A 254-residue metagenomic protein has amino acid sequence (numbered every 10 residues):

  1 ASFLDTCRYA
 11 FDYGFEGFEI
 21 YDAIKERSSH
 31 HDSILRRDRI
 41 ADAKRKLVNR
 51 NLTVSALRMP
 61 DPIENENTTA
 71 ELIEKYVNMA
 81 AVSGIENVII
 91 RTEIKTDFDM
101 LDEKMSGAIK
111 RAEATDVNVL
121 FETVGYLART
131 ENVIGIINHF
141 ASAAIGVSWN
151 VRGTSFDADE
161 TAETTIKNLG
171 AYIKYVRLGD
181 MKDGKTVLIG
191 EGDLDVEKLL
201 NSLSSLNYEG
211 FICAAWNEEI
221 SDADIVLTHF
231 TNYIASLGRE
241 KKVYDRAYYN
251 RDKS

Functional and structural regions predicted by a protein language model:
A1-E16, G84, T130-W149, T154-S254: Histidine-acidic metal/acid-base catalytic patches
A1-V82, E86, S142, N201 (+1 more regions): N-terminal pre-domain/capping segments
Y21-A23, M59-P62, E93-K95, E122-Y126 (+3 more regions): Active-site beta-loop-alpha junctions enriched in small/polar residues
S33-A41, A70-K75, M100-S106, I134 (+2 more regions): Charged helix-capping and loop-helix junction motifs
K46-T53, M59-V147, F156, D224 (+1 more regions): Active-site acidic/histidine proton-transfer and metal-coordination neighborhood in alpha/beta enzyme cores
